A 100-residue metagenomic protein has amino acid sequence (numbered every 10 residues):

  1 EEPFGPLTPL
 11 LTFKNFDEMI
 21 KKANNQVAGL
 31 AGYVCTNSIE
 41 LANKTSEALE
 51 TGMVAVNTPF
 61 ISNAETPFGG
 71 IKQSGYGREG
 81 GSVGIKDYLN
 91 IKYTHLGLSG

Functional and structural regions predicted by a protein language model:
E1-G100: Conserved C-terminal structural/oligomerization subdomain of aldehyde/semialdehyde dehydrogenase
